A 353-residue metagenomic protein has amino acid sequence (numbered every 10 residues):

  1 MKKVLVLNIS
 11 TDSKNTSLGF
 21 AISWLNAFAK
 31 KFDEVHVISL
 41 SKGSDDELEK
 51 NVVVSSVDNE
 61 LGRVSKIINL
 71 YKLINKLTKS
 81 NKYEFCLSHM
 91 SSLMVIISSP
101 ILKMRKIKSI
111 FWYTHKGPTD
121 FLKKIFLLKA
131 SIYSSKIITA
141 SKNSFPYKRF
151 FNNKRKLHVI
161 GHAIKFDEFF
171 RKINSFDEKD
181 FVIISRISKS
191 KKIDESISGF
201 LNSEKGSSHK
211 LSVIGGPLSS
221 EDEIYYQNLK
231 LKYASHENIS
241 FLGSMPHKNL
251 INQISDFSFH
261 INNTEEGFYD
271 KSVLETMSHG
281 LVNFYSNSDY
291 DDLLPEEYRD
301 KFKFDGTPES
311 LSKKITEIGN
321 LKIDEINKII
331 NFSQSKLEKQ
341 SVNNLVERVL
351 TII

Functional and structural regions predicted by a protein language model:
L5-L7, I173-K191, S196-L201, S212-I214: Conserved donor-binding/catalytic core segment of Leloir-type glycosyltransferases
L40-D46, I132-F169, V349: A short, active-site helix/loop in glycosyltransferases that binds the activated sugar's phosphate group
L40-G43, I184, K210-Q227, G243: Glycosyltransferase donor-sugar binding loop
V53, Y226-M245: Nucleotide-activated donor-binding/catalytic signature segment of Leloir-type glycosyltransferases, i.e., the conserved
T264-E265: Aromatic "clamp/platform" in nucleotide-sugar-dependent glycosyltransferases that forms part of the donor/acceptor
L281-N287: Short hydrophobic beta-strand element within catalytic cores of glycosyltransferases and related nucleotide-activated
E297-E309, T316-I323: Conserved acidic donor-binding segment of nucleotide-sugar-dependent glycosyltransferases
G306, N320-I353: A charged, aromatic-enriched C-terminal amphipathic alpha-helix characteristic of glycosyltransferases across folds
